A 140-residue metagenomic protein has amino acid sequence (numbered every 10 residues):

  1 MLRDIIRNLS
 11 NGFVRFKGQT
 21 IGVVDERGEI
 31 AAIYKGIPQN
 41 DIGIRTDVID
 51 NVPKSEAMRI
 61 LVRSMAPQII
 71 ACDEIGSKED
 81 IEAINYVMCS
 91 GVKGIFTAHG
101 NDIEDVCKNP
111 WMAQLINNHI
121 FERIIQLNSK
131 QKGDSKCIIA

Functional and structural regions predicted by a protein language model:
M1-N11: Glycine-rich phosphate-binding P-loop
L2, A31, K78-D80: Short glycine/serine/threonine-rich phosphate/pyrophosphate-binding segments that cradle anionic phosphate groups
L2, I21-E26, A71-C72: Short, conserved beta-strand edge motifs with alternating hydrophobic and charged residues
I6, M58-R59, I81-I84: Generic hydrophobic/aromatic pocket-lining and core-packing "Φ" positions
S10-L61: P-loop NTPase switch/communication element
A66-P67, A71-I125, S129: Conserved P-loop NTPase nucleotide-binding/switch module
K132: Long C-terminal interaction/binding lobes of large macromolecular proteins
A140: N-terminal cationic and glycine-rich segments that engage phosphates or anionic surfaces
